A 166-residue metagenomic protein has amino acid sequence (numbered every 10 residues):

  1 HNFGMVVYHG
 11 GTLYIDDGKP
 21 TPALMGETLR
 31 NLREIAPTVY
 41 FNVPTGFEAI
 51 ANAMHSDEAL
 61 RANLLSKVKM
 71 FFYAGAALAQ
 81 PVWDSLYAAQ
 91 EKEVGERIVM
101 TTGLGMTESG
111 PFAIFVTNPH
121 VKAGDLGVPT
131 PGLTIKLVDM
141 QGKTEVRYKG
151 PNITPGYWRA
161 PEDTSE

Functional and structural regions predicted by a protein language model:
N2, G18-K143, P151: Conserved adenylate-forming
V7-Y8: Short hydrophobic alpha-helices that are characteristic scaffold elements of the AMP-binding
L13-Y14: A short hydrophobic/small-residue beta-strand
I153-E166: Conserved ANL (AMP-binding/adenylate-forming) active-site segment centered on the GW(Y/F)…HTG consensus within
